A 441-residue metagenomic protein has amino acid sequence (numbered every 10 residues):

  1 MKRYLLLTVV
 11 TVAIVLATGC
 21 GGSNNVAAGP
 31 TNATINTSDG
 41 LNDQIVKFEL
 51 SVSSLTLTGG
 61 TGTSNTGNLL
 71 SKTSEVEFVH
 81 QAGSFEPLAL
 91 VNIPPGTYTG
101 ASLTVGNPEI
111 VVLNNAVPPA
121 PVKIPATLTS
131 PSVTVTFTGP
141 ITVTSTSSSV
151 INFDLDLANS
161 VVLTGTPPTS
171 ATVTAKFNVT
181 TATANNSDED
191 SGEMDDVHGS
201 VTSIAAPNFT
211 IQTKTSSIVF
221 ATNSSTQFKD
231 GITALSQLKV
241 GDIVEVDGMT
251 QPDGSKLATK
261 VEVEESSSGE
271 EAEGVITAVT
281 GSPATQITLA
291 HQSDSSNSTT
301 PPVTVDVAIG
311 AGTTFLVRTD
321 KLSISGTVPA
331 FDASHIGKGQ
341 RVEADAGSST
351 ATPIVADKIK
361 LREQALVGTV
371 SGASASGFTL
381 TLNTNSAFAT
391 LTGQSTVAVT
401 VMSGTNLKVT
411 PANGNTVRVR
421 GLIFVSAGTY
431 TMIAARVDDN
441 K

Functional and structural regions predicted by a protein language model:
M1-T8: Bacterial N-terminal signal peptides that target proteins for export
L16-G19: C-terminal motif of bacterial Sec signal peptides marking the signal peptidase cleavage site
G21-I276, S282-A284, D294-S295, A311 (+3 more regions): A short, solvent-exposed, low-complexity linear motif enriched for acidic/polar residues with Pro/Gly/Ser/Thr
T210-K214, T288-Q292, A308, T379-T384: Short, acidic/hydrophobic/Gly-rich beta-strand patch recurrent on exposed beta strands that often constitutes part
S217-S225, D294-G312, S386-M402: A short macromolecule-binding patch
G326, T381-G393, V397, V409 (+2 more regions): C-terminal functional regions that serve as terminal interaction/effector modules
